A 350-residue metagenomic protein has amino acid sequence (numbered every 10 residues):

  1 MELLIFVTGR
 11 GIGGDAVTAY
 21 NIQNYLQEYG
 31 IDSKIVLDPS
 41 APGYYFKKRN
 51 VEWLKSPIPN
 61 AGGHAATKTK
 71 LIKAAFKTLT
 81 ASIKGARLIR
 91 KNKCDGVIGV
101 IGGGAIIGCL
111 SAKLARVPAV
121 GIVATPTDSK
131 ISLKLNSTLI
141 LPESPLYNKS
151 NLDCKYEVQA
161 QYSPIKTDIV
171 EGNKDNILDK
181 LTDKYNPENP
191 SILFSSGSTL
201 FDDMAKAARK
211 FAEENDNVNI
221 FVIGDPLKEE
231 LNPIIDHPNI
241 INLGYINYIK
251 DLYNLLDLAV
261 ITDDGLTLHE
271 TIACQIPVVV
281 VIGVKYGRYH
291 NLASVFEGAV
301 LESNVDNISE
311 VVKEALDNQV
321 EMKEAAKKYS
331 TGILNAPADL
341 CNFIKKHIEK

Functional and structural regions predicted by a protein language model:
I5-R10, Y25-K77, N239-I241, V305: Conserved nucleotide-sugar phosphate-binding/catalytic loop shared by glycosyltransferases and other
C94-D95, N254-D263: Acidic donor-binding loop of glycosyltransferase active sites
L114-N173: Active-site-proximal region of nucleotide-activated glycan assembly enzymes, centered on histidine/acidic-rich loops
R116, K250, D257, Q275-P277: A short alpha->beta transition loop at the rim of the catalytic pocket in nucleotide-sugar-dependent
I169-Y185: A short helix/loop element that forms part of the nucleotide-sugar donor recognition site in Leloir-type
K184-N254: Donor-nucleotide binding loops and adjacent catalytic segments primarily of GT-B fold Leloir glycosyltransferases
N318, G332-K350: C-terminal alpha-helical cap of glycosyltransferases
V320-G332: A short, well-ordered alpha-helix in the C-terminal region of glycosyltransferases
